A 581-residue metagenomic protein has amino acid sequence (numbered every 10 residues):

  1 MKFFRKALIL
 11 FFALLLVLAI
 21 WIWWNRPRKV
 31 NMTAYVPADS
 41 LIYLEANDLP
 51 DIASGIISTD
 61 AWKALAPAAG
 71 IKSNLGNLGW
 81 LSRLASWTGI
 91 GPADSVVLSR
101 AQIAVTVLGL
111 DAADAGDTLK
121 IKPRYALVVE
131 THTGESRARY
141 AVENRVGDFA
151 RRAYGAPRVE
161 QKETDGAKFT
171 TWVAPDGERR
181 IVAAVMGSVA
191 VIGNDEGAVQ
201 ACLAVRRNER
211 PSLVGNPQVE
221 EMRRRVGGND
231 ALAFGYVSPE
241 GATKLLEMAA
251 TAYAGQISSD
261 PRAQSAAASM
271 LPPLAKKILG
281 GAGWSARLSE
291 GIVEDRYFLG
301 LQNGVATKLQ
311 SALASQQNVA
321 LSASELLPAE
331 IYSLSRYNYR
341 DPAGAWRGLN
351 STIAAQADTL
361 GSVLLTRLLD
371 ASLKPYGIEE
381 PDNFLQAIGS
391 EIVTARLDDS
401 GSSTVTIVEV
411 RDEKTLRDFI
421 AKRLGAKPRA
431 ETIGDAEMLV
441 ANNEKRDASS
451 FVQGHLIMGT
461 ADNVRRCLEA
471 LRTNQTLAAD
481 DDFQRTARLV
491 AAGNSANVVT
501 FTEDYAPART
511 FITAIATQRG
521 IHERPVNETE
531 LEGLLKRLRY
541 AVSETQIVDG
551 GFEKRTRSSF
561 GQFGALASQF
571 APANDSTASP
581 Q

Functional and structural regions predicted by a protein language model:
K2-T171, P175, E220-G280, F298-S400 (+3 more regions): Structural boundary/hinge residues at secondary-structure and domain interfaces
F4-L8, T460, A487-Q581: Extended terminal
A19, A34, V182-A204, I278 (+5 more regions): Charged, amphipathic alpha-helical scaffolding segments
I42-L44, Y125-V129, V191, A233-G235 (+9 more regions): One face of beta-strands
N47-L49, E130-G134, G187-V189, D195-G197 (+8 more regions): Solvent-exposed coil/turn segments that connect beta secondary-structure elements in extracytoplasmic/periplasmic
A101-V107, R180-A183, S269, P273-E290 (+5 more regions): Broad, structure-driven detector of short, well-ordered beta-strand segments within folded domains
T164-S188, A436-R465, L535-R537, Q546-G551 (+1 more regions): Short, intrinsically disordered low-complexity segments
R179-G255, N442-N527: A conserved glycine-rich beta-strand in the N-terminal activation segment of trypsin-fold
